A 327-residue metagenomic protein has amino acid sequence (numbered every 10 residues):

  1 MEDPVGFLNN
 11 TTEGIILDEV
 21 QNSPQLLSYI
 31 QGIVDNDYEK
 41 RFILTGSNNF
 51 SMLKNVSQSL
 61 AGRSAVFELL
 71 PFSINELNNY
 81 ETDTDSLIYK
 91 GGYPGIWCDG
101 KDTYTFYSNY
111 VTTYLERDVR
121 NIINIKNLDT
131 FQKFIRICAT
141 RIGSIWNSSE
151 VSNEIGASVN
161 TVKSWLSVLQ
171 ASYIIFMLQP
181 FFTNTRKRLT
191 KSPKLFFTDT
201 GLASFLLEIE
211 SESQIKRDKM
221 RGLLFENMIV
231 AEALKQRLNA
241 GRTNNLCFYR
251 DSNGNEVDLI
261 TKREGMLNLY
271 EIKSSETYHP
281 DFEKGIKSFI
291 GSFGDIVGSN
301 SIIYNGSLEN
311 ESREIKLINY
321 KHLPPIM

Functional and structural regions predicted by a protein language model:
M1-I43: Conserved nucleotide-sensing/catalytic segment adjacent to the nucleotide-binding pocket in NTP-handling enzymes
N36-V56, L169: Sensor-1/coupling segment of RecA-like P-loop NTPase cores
T45-N49, P71-F72, Y304-G306: A short beta-strand-to-loop transition that corresponds to the Sensor-1 phosphate-sensing loop of AAA+ P-loop ATPases
F50-A65, Y80-T82: Short regulatory helix/loop adjacent to the ATP-binding pocket of P-loop NTPases
V66-N78: Conserved AAA+ ATPase "SRH/arginine-finger" region at the nucleotide-binding site
N79, N305-M327: Domain-level recognition of nuclease-like catalytic cores that cleave nucleotide substrates
K101, T105-L267: Accessory nucleic acid-recognition modules appended to NTPase machines
K262, N268-Y278: Active-site ExK catalytic segment of metal-dependent nucleases
